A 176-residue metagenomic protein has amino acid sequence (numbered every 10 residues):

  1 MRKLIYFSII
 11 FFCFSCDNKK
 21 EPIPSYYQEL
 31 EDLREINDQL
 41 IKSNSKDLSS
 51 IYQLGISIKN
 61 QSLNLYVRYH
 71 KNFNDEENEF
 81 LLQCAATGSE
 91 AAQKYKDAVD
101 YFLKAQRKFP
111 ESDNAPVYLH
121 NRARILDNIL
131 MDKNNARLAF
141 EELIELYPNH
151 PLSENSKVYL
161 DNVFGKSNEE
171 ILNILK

Functional and structural regions predicted by a protein language model:
F12-S15: C-terminal motif of bacterial Sec signal peptides marking the signal peptidase cleavage site
D17-K19: Bacterial signal peptide processing site
V67-N78, R107-A115, L130, I144-S156: Short solvent-exposed coil/turn linkers within tandem alpha-helical repeat scaffolds
A92, I129-L130: Structural motif corresponding to the intra-repeat A-B loop/turn of tetratricopeptide repeats
R137-L138, E142-K176: Terminal, low-structured helical/coil segments at or just beyond the last alpha-helical repeat
